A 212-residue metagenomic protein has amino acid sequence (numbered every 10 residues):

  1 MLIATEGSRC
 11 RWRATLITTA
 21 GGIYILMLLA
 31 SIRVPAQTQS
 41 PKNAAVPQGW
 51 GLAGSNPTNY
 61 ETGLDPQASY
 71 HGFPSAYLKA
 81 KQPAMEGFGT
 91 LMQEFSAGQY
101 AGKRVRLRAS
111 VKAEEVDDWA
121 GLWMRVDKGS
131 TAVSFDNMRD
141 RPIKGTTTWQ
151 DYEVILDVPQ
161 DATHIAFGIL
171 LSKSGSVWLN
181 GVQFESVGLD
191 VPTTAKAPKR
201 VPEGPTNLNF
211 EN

Functional and structural regions predicted by a protein language model:
M1-A14: N-terminal secretory signal peptides that target proteins for export/translocation
A4, T18-A20, N59: Intrinsically disordered, low-complexity regulatory regions of eukaryotic regulatory proteins
T5-G7, L28, P35-Q37: Intrinsic disorder/low-complexity segments
T18-S31: Bacterial N-terminal signal peptides
R33-N212: Extracellular and organelle-lumenal recognition/adhesion modules and their flexible linkers in secreted
